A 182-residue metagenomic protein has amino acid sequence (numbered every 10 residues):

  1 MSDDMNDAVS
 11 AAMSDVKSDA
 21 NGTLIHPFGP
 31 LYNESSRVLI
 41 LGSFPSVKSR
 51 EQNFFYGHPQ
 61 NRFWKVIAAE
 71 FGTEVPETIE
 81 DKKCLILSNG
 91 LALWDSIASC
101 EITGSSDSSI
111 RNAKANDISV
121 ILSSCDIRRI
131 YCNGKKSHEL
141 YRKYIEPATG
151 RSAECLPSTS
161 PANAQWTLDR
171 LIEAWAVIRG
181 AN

Functional and structural regions predicted by a protein language model:
M1-S35, P59, S106-S119, R142-N182: C-terminal capping/extension of enzyme domains
R37-S43: Short, hydrophobic/glycine-enriched beta-strand segments
S43, D95-A98, S158: Short loop/turn segments at strand-loop or loop-helix junctions that form parts of catalytic or ligand-binding pockets
V47-R50, E101-G104, H138-Y141, P161-Q165: Short catalytic/ligand-binding loop motif for oxyanion handling, primarily in non-cytosolic enzymes, centered on
K48-S109: Short, surface-exposed acidic-centric catalytic microdomains
V75-P76, S119, E139: Short polar/charged helix/loop
S88-K136: Internal catalytic-core helix/loop-beta-alpha segment that presents or stabilizes conserved functional determinants
